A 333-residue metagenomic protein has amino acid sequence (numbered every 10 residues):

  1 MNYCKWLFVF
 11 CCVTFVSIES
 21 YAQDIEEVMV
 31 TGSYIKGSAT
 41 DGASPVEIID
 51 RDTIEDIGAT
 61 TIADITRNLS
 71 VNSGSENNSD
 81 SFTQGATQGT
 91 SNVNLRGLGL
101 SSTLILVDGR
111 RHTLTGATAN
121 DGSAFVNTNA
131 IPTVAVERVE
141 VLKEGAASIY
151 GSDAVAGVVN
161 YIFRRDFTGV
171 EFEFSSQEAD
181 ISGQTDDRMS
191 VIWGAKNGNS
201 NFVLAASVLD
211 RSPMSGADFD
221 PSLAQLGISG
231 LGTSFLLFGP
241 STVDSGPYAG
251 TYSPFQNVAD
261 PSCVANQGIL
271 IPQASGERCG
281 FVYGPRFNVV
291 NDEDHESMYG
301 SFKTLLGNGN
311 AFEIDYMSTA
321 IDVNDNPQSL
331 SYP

Functional and structural regions predicted by a protein language model:
M1-D24: Cleavable N-terminal targeting peptides that direct proteins into the secretory/outer-membrane pathway or into
E27-I57, A63, T115-N120: N-terminal periplasmic "start-of-domain" segments of outer-membrane beta-barrel proteins
T40, N94-G97: Short loop/turn motifs at secondary-structure junctions and domain boundaries
D52-E55, R96, N129: Surface-exposed loop and edge beta-strand positions of immunoglobulin-like domains
D64-S70, G74-A86, T90, L98 (+1 more regions): Surface-exposed beta-strand-turn/loop segments characteristic of Gram-negative outer-membrane beta-barrels
S102: Conserved catalytic motifs of the protein kinase core domain
I105: Short aromatic-centered micro-motifs
